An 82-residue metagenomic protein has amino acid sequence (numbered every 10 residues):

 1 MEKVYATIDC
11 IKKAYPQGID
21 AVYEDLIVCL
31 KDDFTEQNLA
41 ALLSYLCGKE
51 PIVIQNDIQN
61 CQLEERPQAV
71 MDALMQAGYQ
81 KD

Functional and structural regions predicted by a protein language model:
M1-D25, N38-D82: General marker for long, soluble alpha-helical cores
L26-D33: Amphipathic alpha-helical segments that form the core helices of the histone-fold
